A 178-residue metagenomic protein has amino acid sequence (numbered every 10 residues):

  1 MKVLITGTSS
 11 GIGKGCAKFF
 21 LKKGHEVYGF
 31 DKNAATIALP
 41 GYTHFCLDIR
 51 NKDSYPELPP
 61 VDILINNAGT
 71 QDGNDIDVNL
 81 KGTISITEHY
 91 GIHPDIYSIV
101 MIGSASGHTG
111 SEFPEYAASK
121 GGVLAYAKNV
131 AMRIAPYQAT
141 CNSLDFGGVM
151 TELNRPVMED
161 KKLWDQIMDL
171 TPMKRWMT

Functional and structural regions predicted by a protein language model:
S9, A17: N-terminal Rossmann NAD(P)H-binding glycine-rich loop of SDR-like oxidoreductase domains
K23-I37: Conserved glycine-rich Rossmann-like NAD(P)H-binding loop of the short-chain dehydrogenase/reductase
P40-N51: Rossmann-fold cofactor-recognition segment
N67-Q71: Conserved NAD(P)H cofactor-binding loop of Rossmann-fold oxidoreductase domains
S98-G122, A127-P136, G148-V149: Catalytic loop of short-chain dehydrogenase/reductase
D145-P156: Short, flexible catalytic-loop segment of classical short-chain dehydrogenase/reductase
T171-T178: A conserved structural motif in NAD(P)-dependent oxidoreductases
